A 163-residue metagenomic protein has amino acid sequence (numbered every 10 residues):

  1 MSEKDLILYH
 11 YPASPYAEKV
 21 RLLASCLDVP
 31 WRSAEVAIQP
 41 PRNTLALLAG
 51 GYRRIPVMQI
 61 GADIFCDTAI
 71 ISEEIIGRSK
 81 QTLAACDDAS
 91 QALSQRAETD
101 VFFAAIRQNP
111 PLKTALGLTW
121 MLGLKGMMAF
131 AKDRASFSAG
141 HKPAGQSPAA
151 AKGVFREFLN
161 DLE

Functional and structural regions predicted by a protein language model:
M1-A129: GST-like domain detector, emphasizing the conserved glutathione-binding G-site in the N-terminal thioredoxin-like
A129-A150: A short, charged helix-loop
A144-E163: Loop-centered beta-sheet repeat module
